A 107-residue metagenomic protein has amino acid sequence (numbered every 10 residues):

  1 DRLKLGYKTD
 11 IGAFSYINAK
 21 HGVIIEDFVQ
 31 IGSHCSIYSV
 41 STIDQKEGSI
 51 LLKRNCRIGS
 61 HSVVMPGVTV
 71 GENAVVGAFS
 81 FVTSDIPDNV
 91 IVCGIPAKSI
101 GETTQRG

Functional and structural regions predicted by a protein language model:
D1, G6-Y7, G12-A13, N18-A19 (+12 more regions): Left-handed beta-helix
I91, I95-R106: C-terminal end-helix/capping segment
